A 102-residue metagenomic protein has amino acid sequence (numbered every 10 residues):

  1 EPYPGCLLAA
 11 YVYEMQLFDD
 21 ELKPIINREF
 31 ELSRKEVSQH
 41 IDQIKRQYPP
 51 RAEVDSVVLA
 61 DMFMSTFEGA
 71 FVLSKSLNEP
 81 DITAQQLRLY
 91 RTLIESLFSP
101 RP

Functional and structural regions predicted by a protein language model:
Y3-P4, D20-R46, R88, T92-E95: Amphipathic alpha-helical packing segments from all-alpha helical-bundle domains
L7-L17: Helix-loop "lid/cap" segments that line or gate small-molecule binding pockets
F18-D19, E79: Short loop-to-helix capping motifs
P24-R28, R46-M64: All-alpha amphipathic helical-bundle segments outside canonical DNA-binding/catalytic cores that form hydrophobic
D42-E53, E79, S99-P102: Surface-exposed helix-capping loop/turn segments at secondary-structure junctions
V58, D81-T92: Short, charged alpha-helical segments
M64-D81, E95-R101: Amphipathic C-terminal alpha-helical segment
